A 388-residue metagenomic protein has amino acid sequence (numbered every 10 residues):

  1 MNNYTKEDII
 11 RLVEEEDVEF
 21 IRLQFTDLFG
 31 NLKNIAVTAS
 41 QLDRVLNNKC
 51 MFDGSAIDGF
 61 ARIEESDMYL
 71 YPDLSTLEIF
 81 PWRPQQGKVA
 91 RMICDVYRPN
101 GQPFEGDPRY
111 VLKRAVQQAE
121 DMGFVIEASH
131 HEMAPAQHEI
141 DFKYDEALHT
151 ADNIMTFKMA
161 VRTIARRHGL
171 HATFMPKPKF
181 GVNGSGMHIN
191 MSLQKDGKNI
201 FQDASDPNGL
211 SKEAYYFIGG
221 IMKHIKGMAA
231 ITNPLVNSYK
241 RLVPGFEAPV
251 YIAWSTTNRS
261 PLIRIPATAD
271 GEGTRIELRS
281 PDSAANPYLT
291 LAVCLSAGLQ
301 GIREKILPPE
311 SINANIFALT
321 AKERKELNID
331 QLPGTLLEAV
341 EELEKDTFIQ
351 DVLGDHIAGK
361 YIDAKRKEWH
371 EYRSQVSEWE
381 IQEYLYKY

Functional and structural regions predicted by a protein language model:
M1-A128, L327-Y388: ATP/Mg2+-dependent ligation/transfer catalytic cores
M1-Y4, D8, V13, D95-S238: Phosphate/nucleotide-binding catalytic core
F20, L32, V89-I93, Q137-E139 (+4 more regions): Broad gene-expression machinery/nucleic-acid interaction feature
L23, V37, C94, I140-F142 (+3 more regions): Preference for bulky hydrophobic residues occupying beta-strand positions in well-ordered beta-sheet regions
T26-L28, A39-L42, S75-L77, P99 (+6 more regions): Short, glycine-/Ser/Thr-/acidic-enriched flexible segments
V37-S40, N190, F246: Short secondary-structure boundary/capping segments
P81-V89, S129-A134, V182, A253-S255 (+1 more regions): Short glycine/proline-enriched loop/turn "hinge" motifs that connect secondary-structure elements and lie
T156, A160-R166, L170-T173, Q194-Y388: Catalytic-core signal marking the mid-to-C-terminal active-site face
